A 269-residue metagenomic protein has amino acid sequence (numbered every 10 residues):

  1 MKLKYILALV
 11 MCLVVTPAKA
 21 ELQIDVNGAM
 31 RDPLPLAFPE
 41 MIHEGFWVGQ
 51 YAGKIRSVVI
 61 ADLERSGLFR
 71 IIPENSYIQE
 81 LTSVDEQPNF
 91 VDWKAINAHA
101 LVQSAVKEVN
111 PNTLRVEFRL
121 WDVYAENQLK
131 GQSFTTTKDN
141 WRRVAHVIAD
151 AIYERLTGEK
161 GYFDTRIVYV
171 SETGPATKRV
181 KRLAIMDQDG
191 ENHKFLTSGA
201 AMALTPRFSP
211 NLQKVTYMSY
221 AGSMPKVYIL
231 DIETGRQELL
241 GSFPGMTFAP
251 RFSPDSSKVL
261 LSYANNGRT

Functional and structural regions predicted by a protein language model:
T16-A20: Sec/Tat signal peptide C-region and signal peptidase I cleavage site
L22-Q23, S83-A151: Amphipathic beta-strand/beta-sheet edge segments enriched in Tyr/Trp
D25-N89, V102, V106-K107: Short beta-strand->alpha-helix linker/helix-N-cap micro-motif that forms a surface specificity/interaction loop
K160, E172-R182, G199-A201, M218-V227 (+2 more regions): A flexible loop/linker signature enriched in serine peptidases of the S9 family
G161-F163, P210-N211, P254-D255: Residue-level detector of Asp-centered blade-edge/turn motifs that repeat once per structural unit in beta-propeller
I167, V215-T216, S256-L260: Hydrophobic beta-strand positions that form the internal "hydrophobic ladder" of WD40/Gbeta-like beta-propeller blades
D187-L204, L230-F248, Y263: Multi-bladed beta-propeller domains
